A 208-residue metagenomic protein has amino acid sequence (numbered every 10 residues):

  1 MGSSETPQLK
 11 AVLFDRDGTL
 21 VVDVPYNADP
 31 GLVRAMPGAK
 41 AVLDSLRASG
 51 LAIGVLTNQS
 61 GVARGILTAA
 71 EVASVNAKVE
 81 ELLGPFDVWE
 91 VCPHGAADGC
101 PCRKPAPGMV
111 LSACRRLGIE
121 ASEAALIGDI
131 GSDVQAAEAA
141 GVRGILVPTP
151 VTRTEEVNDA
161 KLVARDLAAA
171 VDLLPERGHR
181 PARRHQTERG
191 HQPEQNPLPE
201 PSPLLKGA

Functional and structural regions predicted by a protein language model:
G2-G54: Active-site neighborhood of HAD-like aspartate-dependent phosphohydrolases
G2-S3, A70-V88, A96-L126, I130-A208: Asp-based, Mg2+/Mn2+-dependent phosphohydrolase catalytic module
R16-P37, V62-E71, E81, H94-P101: Metal-dependent phosphoesterase signature
T19, T57, T149: Ser/Thr-centric signal marking residues that sit in or immediately flank functional binding/regulatory motifs
V21, L32-A39, V55-L56, C92 (+4 more regions): Generic ordered-secondary-structure signal
A39, L43-N76, F86-D98, A137: Substrate-recognition element of Asp-dependent hydrolases with the DxDx(T/V) motif
